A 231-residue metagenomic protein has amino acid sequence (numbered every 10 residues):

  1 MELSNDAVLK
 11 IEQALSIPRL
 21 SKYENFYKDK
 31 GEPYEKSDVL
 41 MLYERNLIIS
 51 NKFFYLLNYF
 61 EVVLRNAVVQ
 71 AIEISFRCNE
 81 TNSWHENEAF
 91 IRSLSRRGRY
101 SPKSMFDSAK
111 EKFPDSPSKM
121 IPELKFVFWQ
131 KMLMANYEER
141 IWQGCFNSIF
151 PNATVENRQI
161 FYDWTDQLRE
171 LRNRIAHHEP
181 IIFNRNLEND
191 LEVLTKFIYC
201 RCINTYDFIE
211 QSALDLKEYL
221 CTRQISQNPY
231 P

Functional and structural regions predicted by a protein language model:
M1-D163, Q167, R185-P231: Extended intrinsically disordered or low-complexity regions, especially N/C-terminal cytosolic tails and loops, rather
E179-I182: A generic structural motif
